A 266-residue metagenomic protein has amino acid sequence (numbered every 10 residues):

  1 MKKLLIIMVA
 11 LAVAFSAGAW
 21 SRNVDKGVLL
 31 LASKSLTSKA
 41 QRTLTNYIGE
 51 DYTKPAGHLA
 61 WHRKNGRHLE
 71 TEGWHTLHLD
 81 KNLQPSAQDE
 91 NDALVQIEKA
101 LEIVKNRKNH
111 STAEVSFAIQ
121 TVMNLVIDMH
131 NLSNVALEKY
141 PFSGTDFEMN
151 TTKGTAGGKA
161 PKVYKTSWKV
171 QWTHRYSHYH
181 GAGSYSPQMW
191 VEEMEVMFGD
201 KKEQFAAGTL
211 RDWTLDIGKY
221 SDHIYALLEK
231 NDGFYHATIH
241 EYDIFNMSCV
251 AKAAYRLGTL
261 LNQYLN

Functional and structural regions predicted by a protein language model:
L4-V13: Sec-dependent N-terminal signal peptides
G18-L125, L132-N266: N-terminal, motif-rich segments that launch catalysis or mediate targeting to/interaction with membranes, typified by
